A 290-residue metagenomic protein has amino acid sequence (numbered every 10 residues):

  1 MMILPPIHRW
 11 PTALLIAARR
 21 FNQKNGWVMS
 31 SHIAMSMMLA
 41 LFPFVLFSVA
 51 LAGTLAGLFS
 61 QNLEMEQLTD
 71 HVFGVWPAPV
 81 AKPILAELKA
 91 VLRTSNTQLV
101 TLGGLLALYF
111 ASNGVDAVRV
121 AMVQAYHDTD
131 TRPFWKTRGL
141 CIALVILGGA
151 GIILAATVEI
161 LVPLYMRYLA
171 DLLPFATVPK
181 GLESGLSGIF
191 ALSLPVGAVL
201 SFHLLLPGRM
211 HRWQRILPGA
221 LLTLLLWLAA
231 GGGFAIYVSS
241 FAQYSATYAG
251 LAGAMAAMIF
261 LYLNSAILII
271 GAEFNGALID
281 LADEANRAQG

Functional and structural regions predicted by a protein language model:
M1-G290: Membrane-embedded alpha-helices and immediately adjacent juxtamembrane helical segments in alpha-helical membrane
